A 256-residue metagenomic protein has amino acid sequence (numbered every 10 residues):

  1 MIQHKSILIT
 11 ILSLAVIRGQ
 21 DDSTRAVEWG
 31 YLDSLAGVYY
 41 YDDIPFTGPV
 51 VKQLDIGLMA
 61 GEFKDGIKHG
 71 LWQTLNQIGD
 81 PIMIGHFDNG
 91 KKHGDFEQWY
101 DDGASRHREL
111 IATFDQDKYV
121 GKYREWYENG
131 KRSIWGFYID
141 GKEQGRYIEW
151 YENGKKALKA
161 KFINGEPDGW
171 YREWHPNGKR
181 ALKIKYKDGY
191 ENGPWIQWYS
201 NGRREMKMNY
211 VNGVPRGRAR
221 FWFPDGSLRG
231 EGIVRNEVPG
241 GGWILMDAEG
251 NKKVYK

Functional and structural regions predicted by a protein language model:
H4-A15: Sec-dependent N-terminal signal peptides
A15-K256: Glycine/tyrosine- and acidic-biased, solvent-exposed loop/turn segments at the edges of beta-strands
